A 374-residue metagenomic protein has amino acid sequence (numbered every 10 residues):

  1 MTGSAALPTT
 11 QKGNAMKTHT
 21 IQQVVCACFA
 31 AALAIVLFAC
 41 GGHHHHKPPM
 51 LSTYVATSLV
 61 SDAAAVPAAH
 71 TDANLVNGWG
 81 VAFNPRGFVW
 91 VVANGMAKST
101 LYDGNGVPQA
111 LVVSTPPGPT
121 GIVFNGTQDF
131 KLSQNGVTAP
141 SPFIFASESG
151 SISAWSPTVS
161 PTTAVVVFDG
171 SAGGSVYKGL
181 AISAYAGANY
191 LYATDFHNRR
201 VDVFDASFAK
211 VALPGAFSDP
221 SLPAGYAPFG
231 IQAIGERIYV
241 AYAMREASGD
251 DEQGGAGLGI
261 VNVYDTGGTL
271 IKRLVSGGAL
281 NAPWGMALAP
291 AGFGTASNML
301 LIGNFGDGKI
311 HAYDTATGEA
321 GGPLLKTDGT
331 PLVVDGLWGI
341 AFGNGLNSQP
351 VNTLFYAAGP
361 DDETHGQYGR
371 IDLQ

Functional and structural regions predicted by a protein language model:
M1-A15: Short, Lys/Arg-enriched N-terminal segments with co-localized hydrophobic residues within the first ~10-30 amino acids
P8-T9, C28, I271: Intrinsically disordered, low-complexity segments enriched in polar/charged small residues
G13, G42-Q374: Sequence/structural signature of beta-propeller domains
K17-C28: Bacterial N-terminal signal peptides that target proteins for export
C28-A30, G42: Residue-level detector of bioactive/disordered segments in secreted/extracellular proteins and virion assembly
V36-A39: C-terminal motif of bacterial Sec signal peptides marking the signal peptidase cleavage site
